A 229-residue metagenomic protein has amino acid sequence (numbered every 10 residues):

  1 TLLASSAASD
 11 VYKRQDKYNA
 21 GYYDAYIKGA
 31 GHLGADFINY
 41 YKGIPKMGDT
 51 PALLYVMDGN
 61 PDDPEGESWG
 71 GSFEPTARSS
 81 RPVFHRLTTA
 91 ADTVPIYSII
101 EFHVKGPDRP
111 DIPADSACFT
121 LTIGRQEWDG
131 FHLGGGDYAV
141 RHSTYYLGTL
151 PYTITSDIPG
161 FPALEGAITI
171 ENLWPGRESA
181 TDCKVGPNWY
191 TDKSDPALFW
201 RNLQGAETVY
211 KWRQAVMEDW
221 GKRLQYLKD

Functional and structural regions predicted by a protein language model:
L2-A8, Y12: Single conserved hydrophobic/aromatic residue that forms the stacking wall/gate of nucleotide- or nucleobase-binding
D10-D229: Conformational coupling and interaction surfaces
